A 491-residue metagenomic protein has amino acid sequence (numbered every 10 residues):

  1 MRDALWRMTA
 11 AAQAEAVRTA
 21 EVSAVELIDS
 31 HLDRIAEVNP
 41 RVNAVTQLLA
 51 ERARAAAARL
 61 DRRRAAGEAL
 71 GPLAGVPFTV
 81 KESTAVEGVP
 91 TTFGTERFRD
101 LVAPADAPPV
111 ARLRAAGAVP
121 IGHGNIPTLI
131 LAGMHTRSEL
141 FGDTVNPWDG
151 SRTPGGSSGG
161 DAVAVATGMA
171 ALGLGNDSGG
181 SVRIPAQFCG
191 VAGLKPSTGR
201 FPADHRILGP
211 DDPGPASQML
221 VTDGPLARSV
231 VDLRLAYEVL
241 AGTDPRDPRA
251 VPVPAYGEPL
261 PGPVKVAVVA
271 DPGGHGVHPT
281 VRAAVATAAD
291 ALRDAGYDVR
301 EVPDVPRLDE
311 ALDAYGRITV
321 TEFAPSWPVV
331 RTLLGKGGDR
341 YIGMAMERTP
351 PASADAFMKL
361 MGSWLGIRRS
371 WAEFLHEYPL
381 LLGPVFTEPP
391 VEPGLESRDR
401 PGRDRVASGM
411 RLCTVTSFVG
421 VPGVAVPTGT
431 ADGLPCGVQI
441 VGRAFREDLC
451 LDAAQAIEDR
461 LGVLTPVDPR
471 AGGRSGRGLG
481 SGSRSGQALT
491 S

Functional and structural regions predicted by a protein language model:
M1-A55, D294-G296, P466-S491: An N-terminal boundary/leader segment
A20, H31, G75, A115 (+4 more regions): Glycine-rich, small-residue loops and helix-cap segments that act as flexible hinges at active-site edges
H31, A53, L233, V266 (+4 more regions): Residue-level signal for inorganic ion chemistry
R63-S138: Acidic/His- and Gly-rich active-site-bordering loop/insert found across diverse amide/peptide-bond hydrolases
A74-F93, P261-V269, I318-A372, A425-P435: Short helix-loop capping/hinge segments that flank enzyme active sites or metal/cofactor-binding pockets
V80, P120-H123, L174-N176, E301 (+1 more regions): General beta-strand structural signal in soluble alpha/beta enzymes
A105-Y237, S417-T430, L434-Q439: Short glycine/serine-rich loop segments
K195-A283, L461-G476: A short helix-breaking turn/cap at a secondary-structure junction
